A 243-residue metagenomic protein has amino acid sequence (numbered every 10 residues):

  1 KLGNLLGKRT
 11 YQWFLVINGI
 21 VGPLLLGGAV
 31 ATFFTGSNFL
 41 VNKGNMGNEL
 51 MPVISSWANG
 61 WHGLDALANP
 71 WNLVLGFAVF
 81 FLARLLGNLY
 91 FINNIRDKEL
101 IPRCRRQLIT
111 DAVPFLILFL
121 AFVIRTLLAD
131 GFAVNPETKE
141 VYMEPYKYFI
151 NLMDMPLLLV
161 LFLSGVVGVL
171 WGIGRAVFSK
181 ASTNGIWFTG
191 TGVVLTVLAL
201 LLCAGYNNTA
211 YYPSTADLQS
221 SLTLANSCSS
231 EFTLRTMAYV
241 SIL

Functional and structural regions predicted by a protein language model:
L2-S182, T196-L198: Long, contiguous internal "core" modules enriched in hydrophobic/ aromatic residues
S37-L50, L200-L222: Juxtamembrane non-transmembrane "cap" segments at the membrane-aqueous interface of multi-pass membrane proteins
Y142-E144, Y212-M237: Short, membrane-exposed interhelical loops at transmembrane-helix boundaries
L161-S164, R235-L243: Small-residue-rich transmembrane alpha-helices that serve as helix-helix interface/gating elements in multipass
I186-L195: Central hydrophobic cores of alpha-helical transmembrane segments in multi-pass integral membrane proteins
